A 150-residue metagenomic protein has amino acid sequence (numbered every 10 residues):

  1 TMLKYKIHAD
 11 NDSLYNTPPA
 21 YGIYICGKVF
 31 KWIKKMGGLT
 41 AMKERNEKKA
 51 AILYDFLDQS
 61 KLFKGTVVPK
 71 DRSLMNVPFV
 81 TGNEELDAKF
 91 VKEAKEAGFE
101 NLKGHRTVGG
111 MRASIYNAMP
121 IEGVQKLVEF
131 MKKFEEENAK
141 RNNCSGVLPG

Functional and structural regions predicted by a protein language model:
T1-Y54, V68: Active-site C-terminal subdomain of aminotransferase-like
D10, S73-V77, G109-M111: Short amphipathic alpha-helical segments
N16-P19, V80, N117: Hydrophobic alpha-helical scaffolding
C26, K34, P78-V80, I115: Short, well-ordered beta-strand elements within core beta-sheets of diverse protein domains
W32, I52, F56-S60, K89-G98 (+1 more regions): Generic non-transmembrane alpha-helical segments
L62-T66, G98-G104: A short linear hydrophobic-aromatic micro-motif
F63-A94: Conserved PLP-binding catalytic core of the aspartate aminotransferase-like
E96, V108-G150: PLP-dependent enzyme catalytic core of the Aspartate aminotransferase-like
